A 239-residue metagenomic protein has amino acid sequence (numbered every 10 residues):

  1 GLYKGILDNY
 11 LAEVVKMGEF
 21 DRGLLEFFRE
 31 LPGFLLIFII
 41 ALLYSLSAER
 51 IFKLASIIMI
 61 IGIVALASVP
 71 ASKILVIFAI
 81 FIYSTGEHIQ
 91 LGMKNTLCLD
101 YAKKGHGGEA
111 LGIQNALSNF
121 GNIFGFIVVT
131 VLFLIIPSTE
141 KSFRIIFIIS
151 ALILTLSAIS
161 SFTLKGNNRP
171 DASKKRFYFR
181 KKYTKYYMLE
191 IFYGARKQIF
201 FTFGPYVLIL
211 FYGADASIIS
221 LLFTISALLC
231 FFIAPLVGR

Functional and structural regions predicted by a protein language model:
G5-D21, T202-I219: Short amphipathic helix-loop junctions that connect adjacent transmembrane helices in Major Facilitator Superfamily/SLC
L7, I89-A102: Intracellular juxtamembrane helix-capping segments at the cytosolic ends of symmetry-related transmembrane helices
E13-V14, I37-S45, F124-S142, I146 (+2 more regions): Transmembrane alpha-helix termini and helix-breaking/packing motifs in multi-pass membrane transporters
L31-I39, L221-R239: Transmembrane alpha-helices of Major Facilitator/SLC transporters
I57-A71: C-terminal ends and interior cores of transmembrane alpha-helices in multi-pass membrane transporters/permeases
G62, I74-Q90: Hydrophobic core of transmembrane alpha-helices in multi-pass small-molecule transporters, especially MFS/SLC-type
L111-T130: Glycine-rich segments within core transmembrane alpha-helices of 12-TM secondary carriers
V129, F133, A151-P170: C-terminal membrane-cytosol helix-exit motif in multi-pass small-molecule transporters
